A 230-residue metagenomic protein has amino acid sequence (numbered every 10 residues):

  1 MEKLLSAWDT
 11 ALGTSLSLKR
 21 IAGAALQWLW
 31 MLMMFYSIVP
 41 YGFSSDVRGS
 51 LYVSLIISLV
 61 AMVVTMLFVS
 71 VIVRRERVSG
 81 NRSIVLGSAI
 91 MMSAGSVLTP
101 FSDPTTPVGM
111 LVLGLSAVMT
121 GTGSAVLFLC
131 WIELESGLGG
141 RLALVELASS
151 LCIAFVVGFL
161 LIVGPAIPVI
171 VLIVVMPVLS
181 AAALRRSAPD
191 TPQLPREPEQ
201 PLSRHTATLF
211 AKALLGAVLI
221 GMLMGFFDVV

Functional and structural regions predicted by a protein language model:
K3-V64, G216, I220-V230: Helix-loop boundary and gating motifs at the non-cytosolic
L59-A61, G139-P165: Glycine-rich segments within core transmembrane alpha-helices of 12-TM secondary carriers
V64-I84: Helix-to-loop junctions at the C-terminal end of transmembrane segments in multipass secondary transporters
S88-T106: C-terminal ends and interior cores of transmembrane alpha-helices in multi-pass membrane transporters/permeases
T106-F128: Hydrophobic core of transmembrane alpha-helices in multi-pass small-molecule transporters, especially MFS/SLC-type
S124-L138: Intracellular juxtamembrane helix-capping segments at the cytosolic ends of symmetry-related transmembrane helices
V169-P189: Symmetry-related core transmembrane helices of the 12-TM Major Facilitator Superfamily/SLC fold
R185-G216: Flexible interhelical linker loops that connect adjacent transmembrane helices in multi-pass membrane transporters
